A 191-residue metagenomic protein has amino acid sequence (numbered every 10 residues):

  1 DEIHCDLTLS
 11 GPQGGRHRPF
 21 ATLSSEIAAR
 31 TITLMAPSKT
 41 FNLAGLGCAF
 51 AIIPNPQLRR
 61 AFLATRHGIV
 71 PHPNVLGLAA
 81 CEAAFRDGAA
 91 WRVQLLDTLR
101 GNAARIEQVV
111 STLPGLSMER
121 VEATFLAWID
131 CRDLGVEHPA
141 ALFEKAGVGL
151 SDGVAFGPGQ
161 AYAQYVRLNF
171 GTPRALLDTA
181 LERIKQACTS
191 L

Functional and structural regions predicted by a protein language model:
D1, F20, T31, A49 (+7 more regions): Generic structural signal for small/hydrophobic residues in well-ordered secondary structure, especially within
D1-T22: Conserved PLP phosphate-binding loop immediately N-terminal to the Schiff-base lysine helix in PLP-dependent enzymes
E2-H4, M35, F50, R120 (+2 more regions): Short beta-strand segments
S24-R100, C188-T189: Conserved core segment of the aminotransferase class I/II
I27, K145-L150, G157-L191: PLP-dependent enzyme catalytic core of the Aspartate aminotransferase-like
T31, L116, V148: Short, conserved active-site loop motifs that form the nucleotide-linked donor/cofactor pocket
E82, W91, T98-E107, S117-C131: Conserved glycine-rich beta-strand-loop-beta hairpin in the small C-terminal domain of fold type I
R132-G135, P173-A175: Helix N-cap motif at beta-to-alpha junctions
